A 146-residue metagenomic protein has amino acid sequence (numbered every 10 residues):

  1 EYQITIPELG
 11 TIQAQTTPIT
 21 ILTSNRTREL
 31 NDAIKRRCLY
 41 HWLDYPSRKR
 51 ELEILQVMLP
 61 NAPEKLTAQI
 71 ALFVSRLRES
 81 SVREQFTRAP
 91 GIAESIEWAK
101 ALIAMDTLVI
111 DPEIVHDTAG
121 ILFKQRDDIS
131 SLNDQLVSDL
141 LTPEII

Functional and structural regions predicted by a protein language model:
E1-I146: C-terminal regulatory/interaction module of P-loop NTP-utilizing enzymes
